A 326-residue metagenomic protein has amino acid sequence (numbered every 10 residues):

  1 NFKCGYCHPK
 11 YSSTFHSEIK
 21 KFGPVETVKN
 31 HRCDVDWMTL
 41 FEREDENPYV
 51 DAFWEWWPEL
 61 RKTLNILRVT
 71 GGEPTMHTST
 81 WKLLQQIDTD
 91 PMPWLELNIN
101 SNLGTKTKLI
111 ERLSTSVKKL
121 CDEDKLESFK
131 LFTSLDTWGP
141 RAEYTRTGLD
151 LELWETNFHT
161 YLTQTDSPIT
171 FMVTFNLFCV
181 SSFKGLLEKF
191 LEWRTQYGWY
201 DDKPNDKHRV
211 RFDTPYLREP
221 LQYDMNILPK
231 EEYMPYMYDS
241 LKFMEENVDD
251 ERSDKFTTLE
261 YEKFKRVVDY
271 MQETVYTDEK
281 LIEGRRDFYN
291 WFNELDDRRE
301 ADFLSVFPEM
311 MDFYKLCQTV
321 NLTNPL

Functional and structural regions predicted by a protein language model:
N1-K10: Local cysteine-cluster metal-coordination motifs and their immediate loop/turn environment, predominantly Fe-S cluster
K10-P48, R61-S79, D90-T156, P168-F178 (+1 more regions): Core AdoMet radical
V50-E55, W81-Q85: Leucine-rich repeat
A52-P58, F158-T163: Short, basic/hydrophobic alpha-helical segments
E59-L60, Q86: A short, Lys/Arg-enriched amphipathic alpha-helix followed by its capping loop at the start of a domain
L95-N98, K118-L135, L149-N321: Conserved C-terminal portion of the radical SAM core fold that forms the substrate/S-adenosylmethionine-binding
